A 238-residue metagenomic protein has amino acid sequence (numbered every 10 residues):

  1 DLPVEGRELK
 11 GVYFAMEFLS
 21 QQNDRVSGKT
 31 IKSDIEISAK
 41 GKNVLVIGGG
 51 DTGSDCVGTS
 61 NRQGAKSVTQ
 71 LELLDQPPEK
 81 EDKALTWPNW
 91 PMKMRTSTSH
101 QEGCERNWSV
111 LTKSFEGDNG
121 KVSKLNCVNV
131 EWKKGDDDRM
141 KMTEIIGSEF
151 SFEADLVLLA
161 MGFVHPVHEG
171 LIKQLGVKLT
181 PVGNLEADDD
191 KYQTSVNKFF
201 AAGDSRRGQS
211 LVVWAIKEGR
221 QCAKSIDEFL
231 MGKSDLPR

Functional and structural regions predicted by a protein language model:
D1-V4: Small-residue-rich anion-binding loops in enzyme active sites
E8-G41, K133-Q209: FAD-site-proximal beta/loop scaffold in flavoenzymes
A15, Q22, Q63, L71 (+5 more regions): Change "in soluble alpha/beta enzymes" to "in soluble alpha/beta proteins
G28-A65: Rossmann-like NAD(P)H-binding beta-loop-alpha module
G49, E72-Q76, D204: Cofactor-binding loop segments of dinucleotide-utilizing enzymes, especially the Rossmann-like FAD- and NAD(P)+-binding
G53-V57, Q63, A202-P237: A conserved FAD-binding loop/helix module that cradles the flavin
V57-S114, S234-R238: Rossmann-like dinucleotide-binding cores of NAD(P)H-dependent redox enzymes
S109-K121, N129-K134: A conserved short coil-to-beta-strand element within the FAD-binding core of flavoproteins
